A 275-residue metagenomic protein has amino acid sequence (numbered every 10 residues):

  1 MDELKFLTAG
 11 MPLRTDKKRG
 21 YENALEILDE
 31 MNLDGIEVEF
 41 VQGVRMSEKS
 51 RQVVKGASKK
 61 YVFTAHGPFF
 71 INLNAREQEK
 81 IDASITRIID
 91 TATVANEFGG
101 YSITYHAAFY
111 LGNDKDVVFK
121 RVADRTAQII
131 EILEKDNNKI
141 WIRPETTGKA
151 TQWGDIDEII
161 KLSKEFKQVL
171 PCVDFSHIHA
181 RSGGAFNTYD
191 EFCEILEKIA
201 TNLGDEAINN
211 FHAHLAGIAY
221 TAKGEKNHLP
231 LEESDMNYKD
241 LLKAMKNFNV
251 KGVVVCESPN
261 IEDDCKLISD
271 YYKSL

Functional and structural regions predicted by a protein language model:
M1-D90, L170: N-terminal pre-domain/capping segments
L4-M11, I36-V38, F63-G67, I103-Y105 (+4 more regions): Hydrophobic faces of well-ordered beta-strands that scaffold small-molecule active sites in alpha/beta enzyme cores
A9-L13, E39-G43, P68-F70, A108-Y110 (+4 more regions): Active-site beta-loop-alpha junctions enriched in small/polar residues
D16, G20, M46-V53, R76-R87 (+4 more regions): Alpha-helix N-cap and loop-to-helix initiation/capping positions
L25-N32, M46-A65, I89-G99, I130-N137 (+3 more regions): Acidic (Asp/Glu)-rich catalytic clusters
K55-K60, K115-Q128, D157-K167, K223-K243 (+1 more regions): Short, electropositive alpha-helical surface patch
N74-V173: Active-site acidic/histidine proton-transfer and metal-coordination neighborhood in alpha/beta enzyme cores
Q128-G224: Acidic/histidine-rich catalytic cores of soluble enzymes
